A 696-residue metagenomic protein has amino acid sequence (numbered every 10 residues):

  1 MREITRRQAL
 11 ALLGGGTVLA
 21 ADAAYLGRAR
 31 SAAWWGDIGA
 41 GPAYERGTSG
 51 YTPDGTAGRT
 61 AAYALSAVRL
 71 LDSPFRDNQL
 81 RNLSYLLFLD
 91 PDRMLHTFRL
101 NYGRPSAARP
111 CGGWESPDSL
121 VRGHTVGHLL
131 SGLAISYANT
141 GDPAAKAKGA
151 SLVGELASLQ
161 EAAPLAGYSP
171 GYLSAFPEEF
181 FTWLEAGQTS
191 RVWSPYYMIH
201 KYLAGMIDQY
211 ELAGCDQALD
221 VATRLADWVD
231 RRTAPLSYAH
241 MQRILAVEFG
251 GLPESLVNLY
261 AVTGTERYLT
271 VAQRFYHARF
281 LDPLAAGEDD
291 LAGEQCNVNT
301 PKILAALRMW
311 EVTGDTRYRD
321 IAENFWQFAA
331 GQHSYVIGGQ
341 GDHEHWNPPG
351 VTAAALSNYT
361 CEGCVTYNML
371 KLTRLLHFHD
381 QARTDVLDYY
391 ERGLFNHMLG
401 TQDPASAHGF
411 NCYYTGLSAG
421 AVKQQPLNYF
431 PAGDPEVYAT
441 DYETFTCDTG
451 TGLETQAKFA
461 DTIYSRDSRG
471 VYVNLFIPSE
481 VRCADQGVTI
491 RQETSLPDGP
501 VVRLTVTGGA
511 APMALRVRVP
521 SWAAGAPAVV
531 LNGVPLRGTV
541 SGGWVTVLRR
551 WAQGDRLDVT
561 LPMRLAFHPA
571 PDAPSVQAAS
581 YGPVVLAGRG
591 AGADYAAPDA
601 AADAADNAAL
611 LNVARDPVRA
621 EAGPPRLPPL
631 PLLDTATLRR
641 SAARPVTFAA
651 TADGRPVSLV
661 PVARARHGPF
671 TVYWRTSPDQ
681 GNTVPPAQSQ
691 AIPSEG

Functional and structural regions predicted by a protein language model:
M1-G16: N-terminal secretory signal peptides and thylakoid transit peptides that target proteins across membranes
W34-N139, P143, A147, F181-L212 (+5 more regions): Aromatic (Trp/Tyr) and acidic
G36-E45, A322, D388-G508, V540 (+2 more regions): C-terminal beta-rich recognition modules with glycine/proline-rich loops and embedded aromatic residues
K146-P164, A322-Q327: Carboxylate/His-rich catalytic cores and anion/metal-binding grooves
T223-G287, A292-P301: Hydrophobic, small-residue-rich alpha-helical packing segments that form membrane-like cores
L515-R516, V547-P562: C-terminal beta-strand-rich structural cap/linker in extracellular carbohydrate-active enzymes
V530-G533, G582: Short strand-turn-strand beta-turns centered on an Asx-Gly dipeptide
G543-V545: Short strand-edge motifs at loop-to-beta-strand transitions and within beta-strands of extracellular beta-rich domains
